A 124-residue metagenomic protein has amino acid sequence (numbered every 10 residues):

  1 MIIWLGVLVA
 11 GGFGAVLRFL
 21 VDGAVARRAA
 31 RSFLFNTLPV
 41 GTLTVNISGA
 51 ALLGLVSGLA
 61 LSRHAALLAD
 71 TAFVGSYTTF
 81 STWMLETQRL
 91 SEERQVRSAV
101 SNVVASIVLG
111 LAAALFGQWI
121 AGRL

Functional and structural regions predicted by a protein language model:
M1-L124: Membrane-interface helix-loop junctions in multi-pass transporters/channels
